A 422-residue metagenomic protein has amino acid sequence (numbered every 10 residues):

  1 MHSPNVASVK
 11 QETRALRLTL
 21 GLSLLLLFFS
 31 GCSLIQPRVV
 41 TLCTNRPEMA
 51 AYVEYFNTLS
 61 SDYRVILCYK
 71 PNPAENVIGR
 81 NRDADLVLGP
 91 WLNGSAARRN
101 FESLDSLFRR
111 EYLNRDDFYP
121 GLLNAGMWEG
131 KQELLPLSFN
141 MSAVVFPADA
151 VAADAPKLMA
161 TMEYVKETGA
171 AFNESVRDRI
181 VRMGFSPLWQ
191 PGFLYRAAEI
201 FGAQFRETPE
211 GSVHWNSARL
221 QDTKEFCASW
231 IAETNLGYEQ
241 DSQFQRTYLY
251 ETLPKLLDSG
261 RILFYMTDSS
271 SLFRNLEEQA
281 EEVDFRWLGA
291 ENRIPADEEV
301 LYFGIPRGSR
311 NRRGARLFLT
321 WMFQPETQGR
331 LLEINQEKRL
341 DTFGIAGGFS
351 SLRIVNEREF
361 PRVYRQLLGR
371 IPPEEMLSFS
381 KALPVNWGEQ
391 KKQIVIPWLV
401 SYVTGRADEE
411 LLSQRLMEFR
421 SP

Functional and structural regions predicted by a protein language model:
M1-P4, L18, S23-N93, R330 (+1 more regions): Conserved N-terminal structural module of periplasmic/extracytoplasmic solute-binding proteins
W91-A143, D284-R286: Hinge/lid segment of periplasmic solute-binding proteins
L92-R98, M266-E282: A ligand-binding cleft/hinge motif common to bilobed small-molecule-binding domains
L107-D117, V181-F185, A203-E225, E277 (+1 more regions): Short, solvent-exposed loop/beta-turn-alpha elements that line the ligand-binding surface or hinge of extracytoplasmic
E133-L137, S142, Y164-R219: Extracytoplasmic/periplasmic solute-binding protein
G211-T247: Glycine-centered hinge/linker elements that transmit conformational signals in sensory and ligand-binding systems
L276-G344, S380: Extracytoplasmic/periplasmic substrate-recognition and gating elements
G344, G348-S350, I354-P422: C-terminal capping/gating helix-and-loop segments adjacent to ligand/active sites or protein-protein/ligand interfaces
